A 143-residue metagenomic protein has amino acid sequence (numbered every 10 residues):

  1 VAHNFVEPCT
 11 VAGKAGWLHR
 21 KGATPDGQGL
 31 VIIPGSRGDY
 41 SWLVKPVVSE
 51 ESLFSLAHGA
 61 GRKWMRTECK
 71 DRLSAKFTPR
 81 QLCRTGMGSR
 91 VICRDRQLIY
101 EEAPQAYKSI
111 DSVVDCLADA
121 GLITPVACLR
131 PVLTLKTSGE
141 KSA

Functional and structural regions predicted by a protein language model:
V1-A143: Domain-length cofactor-binding catalytic modules of enzymes
